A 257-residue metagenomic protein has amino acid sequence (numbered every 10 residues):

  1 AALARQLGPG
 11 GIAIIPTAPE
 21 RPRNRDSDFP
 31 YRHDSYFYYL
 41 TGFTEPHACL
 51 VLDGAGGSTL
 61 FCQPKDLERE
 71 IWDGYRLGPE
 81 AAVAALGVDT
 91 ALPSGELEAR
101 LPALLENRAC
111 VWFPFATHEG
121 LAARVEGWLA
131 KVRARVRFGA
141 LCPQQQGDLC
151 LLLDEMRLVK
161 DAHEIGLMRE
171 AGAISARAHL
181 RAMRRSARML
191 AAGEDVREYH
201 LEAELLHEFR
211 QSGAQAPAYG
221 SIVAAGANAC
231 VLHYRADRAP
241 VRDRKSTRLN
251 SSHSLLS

Functional and structural regions predicted by a protein language model:
A1-A178: A composition/biophysics-driven feature that prefers long, compositionally simple stretches
P9-R25, R169-R242: Active-site cores enriched in adjacent His and Asp/Glu residues with nearby glycine-rich loops that coordinate divalent
Y31-H33, Y39-E45, E155-L158, S221-A225 (+3 more regions): Generic structural "secondary-structure junction" signal
L40-P46, D53, R135, P217 (+1 more regions): Acidic/histidine-enriched ion/cofactor-binding microenvironments in catalytic or ligand-binding pockets
F115, G226, S251: Residues that line or immediately flank small-molecule/substrate-binding pockets and catalytic motifs
S251-S257: Serine residues within intrinsically disordered or low-complexity segments
